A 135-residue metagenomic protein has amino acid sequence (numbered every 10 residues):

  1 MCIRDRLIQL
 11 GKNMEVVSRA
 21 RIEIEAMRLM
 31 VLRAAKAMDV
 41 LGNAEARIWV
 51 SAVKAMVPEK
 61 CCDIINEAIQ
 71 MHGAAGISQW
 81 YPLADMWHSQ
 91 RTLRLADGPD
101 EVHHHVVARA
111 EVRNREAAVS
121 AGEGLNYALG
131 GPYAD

Functional and structural regions predicted by a protein language model:
I3-D135: Alpha-helical interface subdomain recognition
